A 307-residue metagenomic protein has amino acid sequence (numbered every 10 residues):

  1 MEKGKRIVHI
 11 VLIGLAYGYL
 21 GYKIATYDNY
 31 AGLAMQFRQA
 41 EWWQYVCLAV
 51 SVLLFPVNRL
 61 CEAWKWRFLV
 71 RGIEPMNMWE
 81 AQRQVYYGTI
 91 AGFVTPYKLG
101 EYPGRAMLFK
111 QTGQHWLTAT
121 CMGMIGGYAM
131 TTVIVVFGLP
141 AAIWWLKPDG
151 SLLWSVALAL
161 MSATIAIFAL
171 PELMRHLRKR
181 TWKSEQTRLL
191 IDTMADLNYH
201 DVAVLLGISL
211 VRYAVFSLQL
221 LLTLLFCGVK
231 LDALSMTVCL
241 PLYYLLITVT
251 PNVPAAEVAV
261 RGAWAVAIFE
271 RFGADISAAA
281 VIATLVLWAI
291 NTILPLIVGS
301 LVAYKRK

Functional and structural regions predicted by a protein language model:
M1-V85, A142-T250, I282-T284, W288-K307: Predominantly cytoplasmic-facing regulatory/coupling regions of multi-pass membrane proteins
R67-M76, E101-W116: Transmembrane-helix boundary and interhelical linker motifs in polytopic inner-membrane proteins
W79-R83, E101, T112-G127, A274-V286: Membrane-interface alpha-helices at helix entry/exit sites of multi-pass transporters
Q82-Q111: Extended non-transmembrane interhelical loops and adjacent amphipathic helices of multipass membrane proteins
I90-P96, L117-A141, L246, A283-I297: Membrane-embedded alpha-helical segments of transport systems, primarily multispan ion/solute transporters
A91-T95, P241-G262: Transmembrane alpha-helix interface/packing and boundary motifs in multi-pass membrane proteins, characterized by
E101-K110, V253-E270: Re-entrant/interfacial helical elements at transmembrane boundaries that shape and gate the permeation pathway
